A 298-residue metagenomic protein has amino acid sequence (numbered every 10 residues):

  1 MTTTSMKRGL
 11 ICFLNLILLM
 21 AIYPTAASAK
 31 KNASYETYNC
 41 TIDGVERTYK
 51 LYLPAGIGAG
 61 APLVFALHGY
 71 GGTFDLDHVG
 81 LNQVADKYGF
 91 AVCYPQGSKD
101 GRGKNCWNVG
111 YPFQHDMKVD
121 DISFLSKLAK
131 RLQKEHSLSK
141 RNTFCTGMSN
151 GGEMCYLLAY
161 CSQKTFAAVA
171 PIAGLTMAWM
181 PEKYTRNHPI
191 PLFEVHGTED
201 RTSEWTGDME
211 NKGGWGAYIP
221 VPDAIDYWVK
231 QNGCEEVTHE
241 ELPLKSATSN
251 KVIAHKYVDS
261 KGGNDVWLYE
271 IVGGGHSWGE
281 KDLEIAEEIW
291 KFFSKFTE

Functional and structural regions predicted by a protein language model:
C12-A21: Bacterial N-terminal signal peptides
I22-L63, L76-V79, V84-K87, M117-D120 (+7 more regions): A domain-start/cap signature at the N-terminus of enzymes
A61, H68-G72, G274-G275: Active-site glycine-rich loops that stabilize anionic/oxyanionic intermediates across multiple enzyme folds
A66-G69, Y94, E270: Structural cue for short, hydrophobic secondary-structure segments
G69-L76, R102: Serine-hydrolase catalytic-loop signature spanning alpha/beta hydrolases and amidase-signature enzymes
Q96-D120: Cap/lid segment of the alpha/beta-hydrolase catalytic domain
Q114-H136, L157: Alpha/beta-hydrolase active-site loop
E194-H196: Short beta-strand/loop motif that positions the catalytic acidic residue of the alpha/beta-hydrolase fold
